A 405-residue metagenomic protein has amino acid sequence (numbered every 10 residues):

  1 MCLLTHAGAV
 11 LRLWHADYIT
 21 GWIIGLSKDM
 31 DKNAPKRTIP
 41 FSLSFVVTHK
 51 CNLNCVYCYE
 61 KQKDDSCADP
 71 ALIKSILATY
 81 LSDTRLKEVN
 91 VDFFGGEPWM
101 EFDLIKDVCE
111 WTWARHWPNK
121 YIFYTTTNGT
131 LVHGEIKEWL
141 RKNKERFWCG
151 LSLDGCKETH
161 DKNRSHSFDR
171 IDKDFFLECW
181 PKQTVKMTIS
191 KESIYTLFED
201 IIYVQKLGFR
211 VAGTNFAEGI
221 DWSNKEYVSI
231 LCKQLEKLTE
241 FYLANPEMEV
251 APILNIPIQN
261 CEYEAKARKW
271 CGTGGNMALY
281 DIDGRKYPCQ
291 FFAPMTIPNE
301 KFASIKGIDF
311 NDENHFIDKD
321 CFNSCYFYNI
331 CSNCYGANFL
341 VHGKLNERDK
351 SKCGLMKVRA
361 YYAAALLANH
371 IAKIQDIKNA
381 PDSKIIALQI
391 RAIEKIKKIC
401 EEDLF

Functional and structural regions predicted by a protein language model:
C2, L13-H15, I19-S44: N-terminal [4Fe-4S]-dependent radical SAM core
D31-P35, I39, V56-Y57, Y124-T126 (+1 more regions): Conserved N-terminal glycine/acidic-rich loop preference
P35-A71: Canonical Radical SAM [4Fe-4S] cluster-binding loop centered on the CxxxCxxC motif and its immediate flanking residues
V47-N54, E97-M100, G274, F322-S324 (+1 more regions): Cysteine-centered iron-sulfur cluster-binding motifs in ferredoxin-type domains/subunits of redox enzymes
N52, P98, T130-L131, C156 (+6 more regions): Short, solvent-exposed loop/turn segments at secondary-structure junctions
L77-D92, E101-G219, S223: Radical SAM/AdoMet-radical enzyme domain recognition
S223-T296: A C-terminal junction/extension of Radical SAM enzymes
F291-F405: Flexible mid-to-C-terminal extensions adjoining Fe-S/redox cofactors in radical SAM and related proteins
